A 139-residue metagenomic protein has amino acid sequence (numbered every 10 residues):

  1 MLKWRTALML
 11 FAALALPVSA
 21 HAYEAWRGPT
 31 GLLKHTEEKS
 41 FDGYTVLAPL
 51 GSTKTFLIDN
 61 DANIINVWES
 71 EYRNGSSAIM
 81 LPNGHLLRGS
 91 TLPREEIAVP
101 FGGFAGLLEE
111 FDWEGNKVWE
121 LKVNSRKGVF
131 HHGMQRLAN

Functional and structural regions predicted by a protein language model:
M1-R5: Positively charged n-region of N-terminal signal peptides that target proteins for export
A7-P17: Bacterial N-terminal signal peptides
H21-N139: Histidine-/acidic-rich catalytic cores in large beta-rich domains
